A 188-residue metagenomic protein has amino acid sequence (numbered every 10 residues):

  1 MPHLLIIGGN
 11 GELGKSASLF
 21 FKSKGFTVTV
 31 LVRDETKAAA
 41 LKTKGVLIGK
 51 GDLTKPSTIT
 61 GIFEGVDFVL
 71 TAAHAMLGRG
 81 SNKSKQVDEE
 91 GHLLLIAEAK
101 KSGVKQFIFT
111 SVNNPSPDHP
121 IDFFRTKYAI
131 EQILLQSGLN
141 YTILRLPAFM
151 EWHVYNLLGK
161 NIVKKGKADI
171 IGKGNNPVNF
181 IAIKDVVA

Functional and structural regions predicted by a protein language model:
P2-T27, R33-A38, T43, K55-S57 (+3 more regions): Oxidoreductase cofactor-interface core, primarily capturing Rossmann-like NAD(P)-dependent enzymes
L5, V32-L94, E98-K101, S116: NAD(P)H-binding glycine-rich loop region in Rossmannoid oxidoreductase-like domains and their noncatalytic homologs
